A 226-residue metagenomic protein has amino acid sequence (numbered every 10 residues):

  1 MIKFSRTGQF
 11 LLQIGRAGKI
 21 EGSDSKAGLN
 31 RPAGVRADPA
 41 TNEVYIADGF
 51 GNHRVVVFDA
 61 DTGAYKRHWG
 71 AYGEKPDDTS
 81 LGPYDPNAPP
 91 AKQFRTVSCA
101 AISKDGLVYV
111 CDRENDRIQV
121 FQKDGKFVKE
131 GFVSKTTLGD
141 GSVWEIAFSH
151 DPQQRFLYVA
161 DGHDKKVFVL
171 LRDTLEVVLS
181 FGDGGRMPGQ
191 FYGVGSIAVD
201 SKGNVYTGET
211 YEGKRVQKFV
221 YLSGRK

Functional and structural regions predicted by a protein language model:
M1-K226: Eukaryotic scaffold repeat domains enriched in small/polar residues
